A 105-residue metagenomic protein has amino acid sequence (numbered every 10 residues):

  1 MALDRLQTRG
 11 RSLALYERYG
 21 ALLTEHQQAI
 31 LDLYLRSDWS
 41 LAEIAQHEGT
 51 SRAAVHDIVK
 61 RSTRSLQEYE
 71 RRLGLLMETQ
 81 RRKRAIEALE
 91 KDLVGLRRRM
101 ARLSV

Functional and structural regions predicted by a protein language model:
A14-L23: Short amphipathic alpha-helical boundary/capping segments
E25-S37: Short amphipathic alpha helix immediately N-terminal
L41: Helix-turn-helix DNA-binding elements, focusing on the entry/boundary residues of the two helices that contact DNA
I44-A45: Short alpha-helical "recognition helix" segments of helix-turn-helix
S51-A54: Helix-turn-helix DNA-binding motif, specifically the short coil turn and the N-cap/start of the second
I58-R61: Residues within the DNA-recognition helix of helix-turn-helix
T63-E70: C-terminal flanking helix
R72-L96: Intrinsically disordered, low-complexity basic tails/linkers immediately adjacent to helix-turn-helix/homeobox/MYB/SANT
